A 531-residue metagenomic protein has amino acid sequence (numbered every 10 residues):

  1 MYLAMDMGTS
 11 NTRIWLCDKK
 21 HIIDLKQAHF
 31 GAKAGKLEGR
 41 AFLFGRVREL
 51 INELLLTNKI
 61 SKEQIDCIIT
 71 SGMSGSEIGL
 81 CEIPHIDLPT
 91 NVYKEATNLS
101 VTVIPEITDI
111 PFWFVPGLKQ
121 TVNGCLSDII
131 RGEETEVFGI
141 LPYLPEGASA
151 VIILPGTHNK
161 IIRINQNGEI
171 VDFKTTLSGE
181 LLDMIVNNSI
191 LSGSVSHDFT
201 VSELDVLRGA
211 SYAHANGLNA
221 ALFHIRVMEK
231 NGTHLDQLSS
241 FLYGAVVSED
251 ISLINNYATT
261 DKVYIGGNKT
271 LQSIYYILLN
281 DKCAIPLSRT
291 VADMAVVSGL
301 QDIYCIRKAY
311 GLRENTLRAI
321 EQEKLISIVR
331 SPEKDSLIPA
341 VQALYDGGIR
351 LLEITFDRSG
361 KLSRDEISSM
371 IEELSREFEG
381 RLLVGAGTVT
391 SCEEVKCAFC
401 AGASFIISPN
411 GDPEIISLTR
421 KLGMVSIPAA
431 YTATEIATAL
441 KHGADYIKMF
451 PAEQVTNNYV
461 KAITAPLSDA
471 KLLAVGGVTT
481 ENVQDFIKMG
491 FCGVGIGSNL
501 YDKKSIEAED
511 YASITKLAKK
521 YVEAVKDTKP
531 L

Functional and structural regions predicted by a protein language model:
Y2-L43: Short glycine-rich, Thr/Ser-proximal phosphate-binding strand/loop in the N-terminal lobe of ATP-dependent enzymes
K33-E38, L118-N216: Glycine-rich phosphate-binding loop plus the immediately following alpha-helix
V47-C67, I251-T260: Phosphate/pyrophosphate-binding loops at sites that engage ATP/ADP/AMP, CoA/4′-phosphopantetheine, polyphosphate
N58-V101, E106-S127: Short beta-strand-loop/turn "lid" adjacent to the catalytic site in phosphate-handling enzymes
S288-G311: Glycine-rich phosphate-binding/hydrolytic loop that grips phosphoryl groups
G311-A401, K421, D469, T480-E481 (+1 more regions): Conserved N-terminal beta1-alpha1 strand-loop-helix module at the mouth
I354-S359, F405-I415, M449-N457, F491-D510: Glycine-rich phosphate-binding active-site loops on the catalytic face of alpha/beta enzymes
S391-A401, T434-H442, Y459, V478-V494: Catalytic cores of alpha/beta
